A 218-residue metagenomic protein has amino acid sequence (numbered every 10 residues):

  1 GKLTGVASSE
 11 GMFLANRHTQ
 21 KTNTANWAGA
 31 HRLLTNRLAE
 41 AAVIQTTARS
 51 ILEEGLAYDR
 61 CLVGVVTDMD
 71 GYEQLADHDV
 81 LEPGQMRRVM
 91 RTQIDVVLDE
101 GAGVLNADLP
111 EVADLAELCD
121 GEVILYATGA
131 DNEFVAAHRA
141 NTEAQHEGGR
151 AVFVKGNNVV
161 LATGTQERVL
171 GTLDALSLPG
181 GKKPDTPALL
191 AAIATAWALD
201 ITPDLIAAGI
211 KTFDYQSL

Functional and structural regions predicted by a protein language model:
K2-N16: Short beta-strand-centered segment that lines the nucleotide-binding/catalytic pocket of NTP-utilizing
L3-G5, A41-A42, G103, V123: Hydrophobic anchor at the start of a short beta-strand that flanks the dinucleotide cofactor-binding loop
S8-S9, T47, D68: A secondary-structure boundary/capping signal
A15-H18, A162-G164: Short strand-turn-strand beta-turns centered on an Asx-Gly dipeptide
R17-A57: Conserved nucleotide-sensing/catalytic segment adjacent to the nucleotide-binding pocket in NTP-handling enzymes
E53, D59-L218: Acidic, Mg2+-coordinating active-site environments of NTP-dependent enzymes
